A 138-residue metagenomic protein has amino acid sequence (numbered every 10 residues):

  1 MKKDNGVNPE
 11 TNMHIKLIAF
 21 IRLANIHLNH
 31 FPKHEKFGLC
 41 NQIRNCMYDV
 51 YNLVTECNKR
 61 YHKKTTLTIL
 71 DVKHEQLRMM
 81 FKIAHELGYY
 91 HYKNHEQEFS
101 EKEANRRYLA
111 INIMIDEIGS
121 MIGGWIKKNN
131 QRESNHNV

Functional and structural regions predicted by a protein language model:
M1-V138: Amphipathic alpha-helical assembly/interaction segments
